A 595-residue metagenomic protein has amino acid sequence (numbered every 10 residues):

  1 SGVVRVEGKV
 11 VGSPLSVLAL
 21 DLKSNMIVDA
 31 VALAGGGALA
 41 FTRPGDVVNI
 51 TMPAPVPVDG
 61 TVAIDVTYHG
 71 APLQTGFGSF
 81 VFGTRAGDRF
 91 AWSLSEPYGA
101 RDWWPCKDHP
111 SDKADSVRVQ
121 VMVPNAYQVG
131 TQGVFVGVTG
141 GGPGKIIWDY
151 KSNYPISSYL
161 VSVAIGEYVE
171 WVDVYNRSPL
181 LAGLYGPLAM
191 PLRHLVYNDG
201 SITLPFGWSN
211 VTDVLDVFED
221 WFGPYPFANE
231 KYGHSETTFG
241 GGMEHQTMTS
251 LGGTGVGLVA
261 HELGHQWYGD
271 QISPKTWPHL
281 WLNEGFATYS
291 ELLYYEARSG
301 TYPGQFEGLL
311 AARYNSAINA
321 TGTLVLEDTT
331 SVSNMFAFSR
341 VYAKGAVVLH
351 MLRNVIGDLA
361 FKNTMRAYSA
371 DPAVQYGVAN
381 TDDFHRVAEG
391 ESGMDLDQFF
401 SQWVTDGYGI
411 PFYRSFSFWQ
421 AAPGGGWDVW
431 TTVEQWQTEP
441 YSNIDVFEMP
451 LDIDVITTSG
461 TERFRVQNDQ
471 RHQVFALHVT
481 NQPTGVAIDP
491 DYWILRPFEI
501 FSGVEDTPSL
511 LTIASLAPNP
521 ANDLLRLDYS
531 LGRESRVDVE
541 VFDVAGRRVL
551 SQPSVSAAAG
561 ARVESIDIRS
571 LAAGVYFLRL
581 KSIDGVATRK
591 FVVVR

Functional and structural regions predicted by a protein language model:
G2, S95-E96, K107-A260, Y289: Hydrophobic helix-coil surface modules that form long, contiguous segments used for peptide/substrate interaction
K23-R85, V474-T480, W493: A surface-exposed beta-strand-loop module
V28-A32, F412, W419-N468, F475-T484 (+1 more regions): Beta-strand-rich binding/interaction modules
V58, T67-R118, V174, Y492-L510 (+1 more regions): Glycine/proline-rich low-complexity spacer/linker segments in large multi-domain proteins
L184-Y185, E284-V355, V374-Q375: Acidic/His/Gly-enriched intrinsically disordered linker/tail segments that often contain short helix/coil "MoRF-like"
T247-E307, M365: Zinc-dependent metallopeptidase catalytic helix centered on the HExxH motif and its immediate flanking segment
F338-T431: Amphipathic alpha-helical substructures
P508-A517, A521-R595: C-terminal outer-membrane/trafficking sorting elements
